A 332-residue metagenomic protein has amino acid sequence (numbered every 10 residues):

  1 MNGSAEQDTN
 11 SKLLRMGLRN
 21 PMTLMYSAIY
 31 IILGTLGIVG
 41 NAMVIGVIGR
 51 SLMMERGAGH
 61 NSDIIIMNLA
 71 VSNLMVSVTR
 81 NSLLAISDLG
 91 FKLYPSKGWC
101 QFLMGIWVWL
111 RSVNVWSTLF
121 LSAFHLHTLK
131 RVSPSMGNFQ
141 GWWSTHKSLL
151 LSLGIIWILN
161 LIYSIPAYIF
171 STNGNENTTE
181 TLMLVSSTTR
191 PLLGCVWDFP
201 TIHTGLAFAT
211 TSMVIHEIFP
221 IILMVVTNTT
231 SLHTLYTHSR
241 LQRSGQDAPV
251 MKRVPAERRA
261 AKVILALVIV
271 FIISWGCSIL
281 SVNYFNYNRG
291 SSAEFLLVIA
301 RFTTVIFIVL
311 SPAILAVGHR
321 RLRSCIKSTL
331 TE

Functional and structural regions predicted by a protein language model:
M1-G46, S51, M183, T201 (+2 more regions): Extracellular N-terminal segment of 7TM GPCRs
M22-I32, A58-H127, R131-G137, W142: Extracellular TM2-ECL1-early TM3 structural module of rhodopsin-like
I32, L110-F120, F139-T188, L223: Fourth transmembrane helix
I38-G49, L74-L84, W109-S135, L153 (+4 more regions): Cytoplasm-facing ends of alpha-helical transmembrane segments in multi-pass membrane proteins
I45, G49-S62, T128-L149, T229-R259 (+2 more regions): Intracellular signaling interfaces of 7-transmembrane GPCRs
I64-V71, L184-S186, R190-I202, H233-G276: Intracellular effector-coupling site of seven-transmembrane GPCRs, centered on the ICL3-to-TM6 transition
N114-S117, K262-E332: Seventh transmembrane helix
T118-S122, L126-H127, F170-N177, L182 (+3 more regions): Class A (rhodopsin-like) GPCR signature focused on the TM5-ICL3 interface and adjacent 7TM helical core
